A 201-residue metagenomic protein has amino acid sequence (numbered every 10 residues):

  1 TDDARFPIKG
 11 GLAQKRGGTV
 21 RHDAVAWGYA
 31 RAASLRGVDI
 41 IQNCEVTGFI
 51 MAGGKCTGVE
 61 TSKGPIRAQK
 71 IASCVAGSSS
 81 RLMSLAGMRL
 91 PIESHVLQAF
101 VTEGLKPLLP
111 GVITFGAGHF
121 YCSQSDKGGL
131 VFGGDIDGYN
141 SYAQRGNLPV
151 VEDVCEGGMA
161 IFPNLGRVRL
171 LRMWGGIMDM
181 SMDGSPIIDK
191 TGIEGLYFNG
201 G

Functional and structural regions predicted by a protein language model:
T1-Q42, G48-K55, M180: Flavin (FAD/FMN) cofactor-binding and adjacent substrate-gating region of FAD-dependent oxidoreductase domains
D3-I8, G134-D135, D189-E194: The feature captures the short pre-catalytic strand/loop hairpin that immediately precedes and shapes the active-site
G11, I40, A99, I187 (+1 more regions): Conserved beta-strand scaffold positions in the cores of enzyme catalytic domains, especially in NTP/NDP-utilizing
R16, D135-G138, G200: Short, histidine-centered active-site or binding-site loop motifs used for metal coordination, general acid-base
G18, H22-A26, V75, E93 (+4 more regions): Generic structural signal for well-ordered, non-membrane alpha-helical segments in soluble metabolic enzymes
V25-A26, S79, V151-C155, S185 (+1 more regions): A general structural signal for well-ordered alpha-helical segments in protein cores
I40, F49-L171: Flavin-dependent oxidoreductases
A117, M159-G201: C-terminal catalytic lobe of FAD-dependent flavoproteins
